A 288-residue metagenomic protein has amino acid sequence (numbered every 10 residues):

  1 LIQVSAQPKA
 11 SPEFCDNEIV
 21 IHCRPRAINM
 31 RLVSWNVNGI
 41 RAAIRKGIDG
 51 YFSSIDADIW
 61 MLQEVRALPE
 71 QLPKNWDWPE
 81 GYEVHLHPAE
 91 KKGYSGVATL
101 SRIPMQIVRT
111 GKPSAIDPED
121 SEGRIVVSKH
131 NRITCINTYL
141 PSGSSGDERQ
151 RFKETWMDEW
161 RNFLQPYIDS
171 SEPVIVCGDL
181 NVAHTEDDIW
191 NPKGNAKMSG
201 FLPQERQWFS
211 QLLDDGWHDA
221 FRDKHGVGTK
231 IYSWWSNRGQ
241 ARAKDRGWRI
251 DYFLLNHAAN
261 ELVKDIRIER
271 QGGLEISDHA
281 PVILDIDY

Functional and structural regions predicted by a protein language model:
S11-W78, E83, A89-V97, Q211 (+1 more regions): N-terminal, active-site-proximal structural segment of metallo-dependent hydrolase catalytic domains
L32, N36, F52-E70, C135 (+5 more regions): Active-site beta-strand/loop signature of hydrolases that rely on acidic residues for catalysis
I59, E80-E83, W156-I250: Metal-dependent phosphoesterases centered on the DNase I-like endonuclease/exonuclease/phosphatase
R66-G143: Structured beta-strand-rich core segments of catalytic domains in phosphoester-bond hydrolases
K92-V108, I231, R238-L262: Conserved beta strand-loop-helix elements of the APE1-like EEP
P113-I116, L140-M157, K193-K197: Surface-exposed cleft-lining segments at the edges of enzyme active sites
I266-Y288: Surface polyanion/phosphate-binding segment centered on an Asp-His-Pro turn
